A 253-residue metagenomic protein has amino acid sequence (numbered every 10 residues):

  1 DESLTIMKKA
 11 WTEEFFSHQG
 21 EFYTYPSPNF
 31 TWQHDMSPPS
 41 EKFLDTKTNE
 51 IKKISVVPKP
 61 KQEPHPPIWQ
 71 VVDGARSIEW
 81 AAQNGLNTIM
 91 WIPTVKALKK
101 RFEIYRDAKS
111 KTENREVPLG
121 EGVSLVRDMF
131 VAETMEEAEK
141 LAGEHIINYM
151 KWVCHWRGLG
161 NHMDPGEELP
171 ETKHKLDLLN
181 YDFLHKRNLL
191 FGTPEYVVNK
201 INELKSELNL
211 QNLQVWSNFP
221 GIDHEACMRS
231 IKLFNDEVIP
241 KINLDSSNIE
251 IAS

Functional and structural regions predicted by a protein language model:
D1-K59, K96-L210, N243-S253: An alpha-helical appendage that flanks or caps ligand/catalytic pockets
P60-P67: A local structural motif
I68-V71, L86-W91, E121-D128, Q211-V215: Hydrophobic faces of well-ordered beta-strands that scaffold small-molecule active sites in alpha/beta enzyme cores
V71-A97, R101-F102: A conserved active-site cap/scaffold subdomain adjacent to cofactor or substrate pockets
I92-V95, W216-C227: Glycine-rich, proline-tolerant flexible connector loops at the mouths of alpha/beta enzymes
V131-E136, D223-L233: Short glycine/threonine-rich loop-to-helix capping motif typified by GTGT followed within a few residues by an Asp-Pro
H185-G192, G221-E225, R229: Short, contiguous acidic/charged loop-to-helix segments that flank catalytic cores in large enzymes
